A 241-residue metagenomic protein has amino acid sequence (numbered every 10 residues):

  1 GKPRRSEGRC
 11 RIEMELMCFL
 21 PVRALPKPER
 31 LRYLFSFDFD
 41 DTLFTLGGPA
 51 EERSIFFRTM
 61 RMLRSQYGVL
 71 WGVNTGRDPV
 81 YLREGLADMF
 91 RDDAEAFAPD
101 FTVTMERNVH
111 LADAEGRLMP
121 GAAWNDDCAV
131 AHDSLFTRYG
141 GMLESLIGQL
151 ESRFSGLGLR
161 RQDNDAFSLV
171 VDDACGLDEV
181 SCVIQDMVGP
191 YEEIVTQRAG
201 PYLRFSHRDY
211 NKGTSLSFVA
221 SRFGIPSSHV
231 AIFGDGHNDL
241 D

Functional and structural regions predicted by a protein language model:
G1-F39, G47, I55-M62, A220: Non-catalytic pre-domain segments flanking phosphatase-related domains
R32, P99, I225-H229: Local beta-strand N-terminus motif with an aromatic residue
D38-D40, D235-G236: A short acidic Gly-Thr/Ser loop motif
A50-S54, G141, H207-N211: Conserved phosphate-coordination/catalytic loops
S54-S155: Active-site phosphate-binding/coordination module
L82-L86, V171, D241: A short acidic (Asp/Glu
E144-F233, H237-L240: Conserved acidic, metal-coordinating active-site core of Asp-based, Mg2+-dependent phosphoryl-transfer enzymes
